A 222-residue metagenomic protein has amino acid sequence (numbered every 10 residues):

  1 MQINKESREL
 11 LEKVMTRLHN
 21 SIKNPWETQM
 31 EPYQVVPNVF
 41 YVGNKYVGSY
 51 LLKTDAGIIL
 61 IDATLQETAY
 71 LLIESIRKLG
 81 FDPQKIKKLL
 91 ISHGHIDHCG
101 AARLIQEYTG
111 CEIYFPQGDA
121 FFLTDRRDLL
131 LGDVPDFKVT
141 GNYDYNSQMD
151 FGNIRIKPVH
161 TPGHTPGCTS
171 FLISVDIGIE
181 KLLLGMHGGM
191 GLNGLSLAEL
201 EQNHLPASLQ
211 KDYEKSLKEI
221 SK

Functional and structural regions predicted by a protein language model:
M1-Q29: N-terminal pre-domain segments of enzymes
Q2-K13, Q106-E112, P116-A120, D128 (+3 more regions): Binuclear metal-dependent hydrolase catalytic cores
V14, H19-N20, Q29, Q34-V36 (+3 more regions): Metallo-beta-lactamase
M15, Q34, A56-I58, K87 (+2 more regions): A short, structure-level motif marking secondary-structure boundaries and short turns
P25-L79, P83, S170-L192: Conserved beta-strand hairpin/beta-sheet module of binuclear metal-dependent hydrolase folds, prominently
V39, E67-Y70, R77-S147: Active-site HxH/HxHxD metal-binding segment of metal-dependent hydrolases
Y41, I59-D62, K88-I91, P158-H160: Short catalytic-loop micro-motif centered on adjacent basic/acidic residues
I58, L65-E67, Q148-F151, R155-K222: Metallo-beta-lactamase
